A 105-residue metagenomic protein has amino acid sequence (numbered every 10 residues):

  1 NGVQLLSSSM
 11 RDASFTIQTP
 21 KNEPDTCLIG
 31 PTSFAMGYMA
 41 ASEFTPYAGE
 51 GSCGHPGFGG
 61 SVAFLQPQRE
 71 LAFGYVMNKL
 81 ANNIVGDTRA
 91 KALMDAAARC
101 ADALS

Functional and structural regions predicted by a protein language model:
N1-S105: Catalytic loop of the DD-peptidase/beta-lactamase superfamily, centered on the K-T-G motif and neighboring
